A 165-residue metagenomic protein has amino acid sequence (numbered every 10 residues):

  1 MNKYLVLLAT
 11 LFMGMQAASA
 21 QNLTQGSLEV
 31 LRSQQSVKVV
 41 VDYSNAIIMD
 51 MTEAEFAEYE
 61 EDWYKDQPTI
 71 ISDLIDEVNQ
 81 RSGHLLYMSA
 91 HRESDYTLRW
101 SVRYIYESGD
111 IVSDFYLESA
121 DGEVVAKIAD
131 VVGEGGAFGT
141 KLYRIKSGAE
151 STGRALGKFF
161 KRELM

Functional and structural regions predicted by a protein language model:
M1-Y4, A20: Positively charged n-region of N-terminal signal peptides that target proteins for export
Y4, D42-A46, I105, A120: Generic structural motif
Y4-M15: Sec-dependent N-terminal signal peptides
S19-S72, K161-M165: A structural "domain/chain start" motif
Q21-V30, D121-M165: C-terminal/domain-edge helix-coil "capping" segments
Y64-S72, D76, K146, E150 (+1 more regions): Short, well-ordered alpha-helical segments
D73-H84, A155-E163: Structured segments of extracytoplasmic/periplasmic soluble domains in secreted or envelope-associated proteins
R81-Y143: Surface-exposed short loop/turn segments
